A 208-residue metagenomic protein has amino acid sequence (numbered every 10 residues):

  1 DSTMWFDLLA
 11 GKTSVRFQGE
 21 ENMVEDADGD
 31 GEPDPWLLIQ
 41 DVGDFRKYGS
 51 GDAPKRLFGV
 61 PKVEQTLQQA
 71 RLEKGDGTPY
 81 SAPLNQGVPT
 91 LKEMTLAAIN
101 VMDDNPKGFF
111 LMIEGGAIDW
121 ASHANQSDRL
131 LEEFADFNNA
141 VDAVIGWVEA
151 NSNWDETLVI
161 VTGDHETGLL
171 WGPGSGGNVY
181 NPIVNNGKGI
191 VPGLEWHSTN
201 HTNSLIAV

Functional and structural regions predicted by a protein language model:
D1-A207: A post-motif C-terminal structural segment
